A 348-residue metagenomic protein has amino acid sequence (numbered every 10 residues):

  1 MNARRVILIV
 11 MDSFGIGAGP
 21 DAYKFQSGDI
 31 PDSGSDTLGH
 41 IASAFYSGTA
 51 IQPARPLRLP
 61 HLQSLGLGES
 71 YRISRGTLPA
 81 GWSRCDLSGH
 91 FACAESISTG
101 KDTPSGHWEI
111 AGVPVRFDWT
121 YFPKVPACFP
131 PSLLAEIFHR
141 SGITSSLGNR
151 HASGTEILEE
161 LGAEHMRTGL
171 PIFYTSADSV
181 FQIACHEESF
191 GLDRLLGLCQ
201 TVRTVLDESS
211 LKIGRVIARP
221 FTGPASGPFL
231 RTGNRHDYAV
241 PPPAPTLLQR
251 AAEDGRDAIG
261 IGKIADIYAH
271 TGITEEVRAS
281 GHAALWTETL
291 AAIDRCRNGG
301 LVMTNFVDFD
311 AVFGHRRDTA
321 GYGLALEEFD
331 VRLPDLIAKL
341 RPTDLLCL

Functional and structural regions predicted by a protein language model:
M1-A3, E160-A163, C199-D207, T246-E253 (+2 more regions): Short amphipathic alpha-helices and their capping/turn segments at secondary-structure boundaries
R5, S13-L170, Y174-H186, F190-D193 (+2 more regions): Active-site nucleophile/metal-coordination loop of metallo-enzymes that catalyze phosphate/sulfate and related
V6-I16, A325-L348: Metal-dependent active-site segment of extracytoplasmic phospho-/sulfohydrolases and closely related
S13-G17, I267, D310: Feature marks short, surface-exposed loop/turn motifs that line or immediately flank catalytic pockets and channel
G169-I172, I213-V216, T289-D310: Active-site regions of oxyanion-processing enzymes, predominantly non-cytosolic
S176-H186, Y268-T271, R297-R332: Active-site His/acidic residue clusters
C185-H186, D193-G262: Extended, H/D-rich, highly charged conserved domains that either
G260-T289: Functional beta-strand-loop-alpha-helix junction segments that form "active/interaction loops" within catalytic
